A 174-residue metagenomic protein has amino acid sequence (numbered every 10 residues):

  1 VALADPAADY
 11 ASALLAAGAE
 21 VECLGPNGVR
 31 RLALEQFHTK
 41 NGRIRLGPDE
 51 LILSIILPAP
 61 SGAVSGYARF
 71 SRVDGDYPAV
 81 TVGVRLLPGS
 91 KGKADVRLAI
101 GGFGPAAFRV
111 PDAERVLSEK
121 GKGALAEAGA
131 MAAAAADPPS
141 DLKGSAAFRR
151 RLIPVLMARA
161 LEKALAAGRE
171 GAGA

Functional and structural regions predicted by a protein language model:
V1-A174: C-terminal structural segment of proteins
